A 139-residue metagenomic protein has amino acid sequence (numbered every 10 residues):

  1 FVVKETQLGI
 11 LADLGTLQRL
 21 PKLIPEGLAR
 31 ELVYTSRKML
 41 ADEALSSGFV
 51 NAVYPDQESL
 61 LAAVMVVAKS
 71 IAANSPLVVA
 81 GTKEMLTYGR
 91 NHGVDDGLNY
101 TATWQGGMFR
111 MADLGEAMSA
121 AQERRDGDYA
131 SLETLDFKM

Functional and structural regions predicted by a protein language model:
F1, A41, V50-N99, G107-A112 (+1 more regions): C-terminal long alpha-helix characteristic of the crotonase
V2-L77, E116: Crotonase-fold acyl-CoA enzyme core
K22, L28, E123-R125, M139: Tandem CBS (Cystathionine beta-synthase) repeat/Bateman regulatory domains
R30-E31, N99, T103: Amphipathic alpha-helical segments that line or abut small-molecule/effector binding pockets and mediate allosteric
L32-S36, T82-L86, Q105, A121: Short alpha-helical scaffolding segments that buttress acidic/His motifs in well-ordered protein cores
V33, G48, Q122-R125, D136: A general structural motif at alpha-helix termini
